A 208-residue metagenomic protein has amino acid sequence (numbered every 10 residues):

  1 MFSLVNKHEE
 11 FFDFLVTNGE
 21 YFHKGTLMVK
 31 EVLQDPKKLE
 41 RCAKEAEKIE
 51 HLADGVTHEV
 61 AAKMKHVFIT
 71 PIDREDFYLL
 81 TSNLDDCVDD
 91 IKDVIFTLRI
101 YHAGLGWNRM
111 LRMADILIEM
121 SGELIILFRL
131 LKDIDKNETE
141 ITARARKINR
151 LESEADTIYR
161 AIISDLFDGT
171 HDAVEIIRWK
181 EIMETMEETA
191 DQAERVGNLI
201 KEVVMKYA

Functional and structural regions predicted by a protein language model:
M1-A208: Cytosolic, long alpha-helical scaffolding segments
